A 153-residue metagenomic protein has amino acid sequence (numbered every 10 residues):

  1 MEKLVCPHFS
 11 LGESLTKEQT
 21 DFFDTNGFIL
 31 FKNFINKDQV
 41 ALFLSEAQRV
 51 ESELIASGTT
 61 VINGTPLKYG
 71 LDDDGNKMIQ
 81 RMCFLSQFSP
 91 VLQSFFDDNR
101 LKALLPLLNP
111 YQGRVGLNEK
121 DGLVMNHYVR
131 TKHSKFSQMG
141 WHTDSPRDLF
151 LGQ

Functional and structural regions predicted by a protein language model:
M1-T25, K32-W141: Non-heme Fe(II)-dependent double-stranded beta-helix
G140-D148: Short surface loop/edge beta-strand patches of beta-sandwich-type extracellular domains that form ligand-contact sites
L149-Q153: Short, conserved beta-strand element in jelly-roll/cupin
